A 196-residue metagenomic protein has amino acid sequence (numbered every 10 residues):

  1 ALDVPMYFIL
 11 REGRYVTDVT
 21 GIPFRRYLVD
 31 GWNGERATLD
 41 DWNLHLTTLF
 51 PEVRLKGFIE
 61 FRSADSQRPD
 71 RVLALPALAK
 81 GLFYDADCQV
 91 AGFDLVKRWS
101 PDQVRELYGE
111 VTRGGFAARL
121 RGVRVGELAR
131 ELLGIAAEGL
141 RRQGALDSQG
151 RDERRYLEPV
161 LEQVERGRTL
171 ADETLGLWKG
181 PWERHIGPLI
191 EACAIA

Functional and structural regions predicted by a protein language model:
A1-A196: C-terminal accessory/tail domains of diverse enzymes
